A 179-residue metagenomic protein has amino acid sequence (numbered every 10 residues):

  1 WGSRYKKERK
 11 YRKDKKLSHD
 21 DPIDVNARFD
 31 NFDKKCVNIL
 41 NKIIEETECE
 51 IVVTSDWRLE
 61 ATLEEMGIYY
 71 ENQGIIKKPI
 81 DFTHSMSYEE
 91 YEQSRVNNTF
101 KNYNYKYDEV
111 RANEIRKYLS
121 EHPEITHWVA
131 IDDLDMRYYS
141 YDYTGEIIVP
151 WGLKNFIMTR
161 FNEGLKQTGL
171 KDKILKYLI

Functional and structural regions predicted by a protein language model:
W1-E48: Active-site neighborhood of HAD-like aspartate-dependent phosphohydrolases
F29-F32, S55, N104: Short secondary-structure transition/capping motifs
K34, E60, T168: Loop/helix-junction capping segments adjacent to catalytic residues or to phosphate/diphosphate-binding pockets
E46-E50, E124-H127: A general structural motif
T47-M66: Substrate-recognition element of Asp-dependent hydrolases with the DxDx(T/V) motif
E64-I179: C-terminal cap/substrate-recognition subdomain and adjoining C-terminal extension of metal-dependent phosphatase-like
